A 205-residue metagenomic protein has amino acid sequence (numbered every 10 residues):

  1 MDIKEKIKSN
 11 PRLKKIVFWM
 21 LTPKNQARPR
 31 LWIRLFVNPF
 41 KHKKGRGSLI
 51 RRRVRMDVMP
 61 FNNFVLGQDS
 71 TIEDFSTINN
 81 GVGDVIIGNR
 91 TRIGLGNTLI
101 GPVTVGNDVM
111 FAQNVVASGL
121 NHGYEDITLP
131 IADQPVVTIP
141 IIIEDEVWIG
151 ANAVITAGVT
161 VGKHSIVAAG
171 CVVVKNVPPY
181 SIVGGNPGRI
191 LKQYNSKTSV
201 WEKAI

Functional and structural regions predicted by a protein language model:
M1-G47, D108, V115, H122-I127 (+7 more regions): Terminal amphipathic alpha-helical/low-complexity segments used for targeting or macromolecular assembly
R52, A151, A169, N186-P187: A secondary-structure boundary/capping signal
R53-I155, Y194-N195, V200-W201: Flexible, glycine/small-residue-enriched loop-and-beta-strand segment within the central core of proteins
I100-G101, N152-I166, C171-K175: Beta-rich strand-turn-strand
V103, C171, P179-S181, R189: Glycine-centered loop/turn positions within well-structured domains that cap or flank conserved ligand/cofactor-binding
